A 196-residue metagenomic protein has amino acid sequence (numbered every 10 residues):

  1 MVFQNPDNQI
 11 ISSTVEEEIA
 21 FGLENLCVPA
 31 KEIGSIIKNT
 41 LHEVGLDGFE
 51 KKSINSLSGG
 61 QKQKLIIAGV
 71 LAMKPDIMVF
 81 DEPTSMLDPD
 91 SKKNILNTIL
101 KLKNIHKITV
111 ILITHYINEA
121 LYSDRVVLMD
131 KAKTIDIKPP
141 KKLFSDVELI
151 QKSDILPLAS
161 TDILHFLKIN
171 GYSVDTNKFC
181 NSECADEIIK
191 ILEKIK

Functional and structural regions predicted by a protein language model:
K31-F49: Conserved ABC ATPase "signature" region
S53-L57, Q61: Conserved ABC ATPase signature
I67: Hydrophobic anchor residue at the start of the ABC signature
K74: Conserved catalytic motifs of ABC-family nucleotide-binding domains
M78-D81: Catalytic Walker B motif of ABC-type/P-loop ATPase nucleotide-binding domains
P89-S91: Helix N-cap at the start of a conserved alpha-helix in ABC-type nucleotide-binding domains
K131-A132: Conserved ABC ATPase "signature" C-loop
